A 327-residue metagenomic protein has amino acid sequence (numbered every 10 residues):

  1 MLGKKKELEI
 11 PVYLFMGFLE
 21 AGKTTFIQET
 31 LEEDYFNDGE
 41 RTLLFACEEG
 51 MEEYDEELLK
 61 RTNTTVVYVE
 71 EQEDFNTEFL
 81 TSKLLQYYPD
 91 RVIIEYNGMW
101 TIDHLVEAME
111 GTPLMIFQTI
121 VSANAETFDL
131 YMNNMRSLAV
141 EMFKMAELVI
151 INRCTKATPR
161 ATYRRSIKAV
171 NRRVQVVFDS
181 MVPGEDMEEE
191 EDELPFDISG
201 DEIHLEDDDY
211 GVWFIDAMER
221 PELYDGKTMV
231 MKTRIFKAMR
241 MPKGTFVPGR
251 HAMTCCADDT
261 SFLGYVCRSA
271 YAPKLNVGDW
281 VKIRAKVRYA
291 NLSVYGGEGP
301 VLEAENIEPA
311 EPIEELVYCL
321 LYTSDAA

Functional and structural regions predicted by a protein language model:
L2, L148, N152, K156-T228 (+1 more regions): C-terminal accessory "lid"/substrate-recognition subdomains
K5-M16, A21, T25-Q118, A125-T127: Nucleotide-state-sensitive switch-loop elements of NTP-binding domains
R91-N171, F178: Phosphate/Mg2+-binding loops and adjacent switch elements in nucleotide/diphosphate-handling enzyme cores
P242-M253: Short aromatic-glycine-enriched beta-strand elements
D259-P273: Beta-strand/loop nucleic-acid-binding surfaces
A270-K282: Short nucleic-acid-contacting surface segments enriched for D/E, G, S/T with interspersed K/R
L292-V317: OB-fold/S1-family single-stranded nucleic acid-binding modules
Y322-A327: Conserved small/polar residues in nucleotide/adenosyl-binding loops
